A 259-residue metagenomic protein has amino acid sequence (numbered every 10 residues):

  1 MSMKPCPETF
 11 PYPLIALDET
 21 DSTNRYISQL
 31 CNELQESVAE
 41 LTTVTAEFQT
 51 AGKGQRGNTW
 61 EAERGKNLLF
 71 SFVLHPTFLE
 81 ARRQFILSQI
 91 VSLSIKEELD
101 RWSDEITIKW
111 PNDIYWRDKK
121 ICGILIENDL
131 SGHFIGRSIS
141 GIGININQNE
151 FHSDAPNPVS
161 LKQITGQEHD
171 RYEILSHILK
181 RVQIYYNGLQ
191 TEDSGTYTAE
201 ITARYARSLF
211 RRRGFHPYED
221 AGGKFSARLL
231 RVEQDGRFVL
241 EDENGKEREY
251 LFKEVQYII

Functional and structural regions predicted by a protein language model:
M1-R101, C122: N-terminal lobe of the biotin/lipoate ligase/transferase fold
T9-F10, R25, T77-I106, W116-I259: Long, positively charged amphipathic alpha-helical accessory segments at protein N-termini or as interdomain linkers
D18, I108-W110: Short loop/edge segments at beta-strand edges and connector loops that shape dinucleotide/nucleotide cofactor-binding
